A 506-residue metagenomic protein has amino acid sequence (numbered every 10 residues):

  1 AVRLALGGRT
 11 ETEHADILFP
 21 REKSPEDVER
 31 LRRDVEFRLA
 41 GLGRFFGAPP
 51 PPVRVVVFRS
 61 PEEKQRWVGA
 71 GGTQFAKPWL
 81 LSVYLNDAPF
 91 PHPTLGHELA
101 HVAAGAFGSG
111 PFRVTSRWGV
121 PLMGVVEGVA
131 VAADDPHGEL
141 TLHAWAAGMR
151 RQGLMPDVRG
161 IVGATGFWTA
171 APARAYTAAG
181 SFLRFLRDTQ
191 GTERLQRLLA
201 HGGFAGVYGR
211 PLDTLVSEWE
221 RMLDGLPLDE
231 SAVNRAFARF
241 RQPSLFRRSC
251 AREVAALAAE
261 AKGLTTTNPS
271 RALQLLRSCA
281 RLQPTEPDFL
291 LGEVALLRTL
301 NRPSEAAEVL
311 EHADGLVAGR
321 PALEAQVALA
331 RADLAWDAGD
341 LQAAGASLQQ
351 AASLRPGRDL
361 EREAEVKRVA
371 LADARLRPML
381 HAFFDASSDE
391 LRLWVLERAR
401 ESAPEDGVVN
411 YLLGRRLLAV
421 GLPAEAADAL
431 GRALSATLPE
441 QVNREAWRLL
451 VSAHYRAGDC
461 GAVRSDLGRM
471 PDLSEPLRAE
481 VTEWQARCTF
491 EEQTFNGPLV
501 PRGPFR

Functional and structural regions predicted by a protein language model:
A1, L18, E22, F37 (+8 more regions): Beta/coil-rich, acidic/histidine-enriched accessory regions frequently appended to metallopeptidases
L6-L122, A133, E139-L140, R151-M155 (+3 more regions): Juxtacatalytic substrate-recognition/specificity segment
V28, R32-L39, H92, G96-A100 (+8 more regions): Extracytoplasmic/secreted envelope proteins and their assembly/folding machinery, especially bacterial periplasmic
A103, F107, A132-H137, L186-Q190 (+3 more regions): Generic structural signal for hydrophobic core residues of well-folded globular domains
A132-D157, L186-A200: Short helix/loop segments within enzyme catalytic domains that coordinate or immediately flank catalytic cofactors
